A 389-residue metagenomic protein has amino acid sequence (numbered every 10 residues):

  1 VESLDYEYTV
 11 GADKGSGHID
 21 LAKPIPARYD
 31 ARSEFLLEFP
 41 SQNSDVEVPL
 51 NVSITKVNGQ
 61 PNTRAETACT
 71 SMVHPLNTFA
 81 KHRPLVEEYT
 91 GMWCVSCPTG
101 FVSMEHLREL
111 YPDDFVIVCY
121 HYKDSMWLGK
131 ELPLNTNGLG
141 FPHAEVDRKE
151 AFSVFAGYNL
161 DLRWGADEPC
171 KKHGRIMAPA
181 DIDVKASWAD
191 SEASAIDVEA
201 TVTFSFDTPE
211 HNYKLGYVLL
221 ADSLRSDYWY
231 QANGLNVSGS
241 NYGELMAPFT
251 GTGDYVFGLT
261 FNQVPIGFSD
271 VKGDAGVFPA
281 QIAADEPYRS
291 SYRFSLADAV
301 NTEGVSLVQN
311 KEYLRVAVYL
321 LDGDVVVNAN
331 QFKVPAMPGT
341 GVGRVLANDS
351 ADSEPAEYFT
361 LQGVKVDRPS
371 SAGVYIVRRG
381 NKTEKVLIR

Functional and structural regions predicted by a protein language model:
E2-T9, K14-S33, C119-G339: Short, conserved sequence motifs used for protein processing/export or organelle targeting and for catalysis
E38-E47, Q309-N310, P369-S371: Surface-exposed, short loops/turns at beta-strand junctions within beta-sandwich domains
Q42-P75, R315-N330: Terminal connector regions
V52-N58, R148, F204, D322 (+1 more regions): Surface-exposed loop/turn motifs at beta-strand-loop junctions within extracellular Ig-like and Fibronectin type III
M72-P84, F332-K365: Residue-level detector of functionally pivotal "anchor" positions at catalytic/ligand-binding pockets or at interdomain
P75-F115: Local sequence-structure signature of Cys/Sec-based thiol-disulfide redox active-site neighborhoods
V374-R389: C-terminal tail/sorting-segment detector
